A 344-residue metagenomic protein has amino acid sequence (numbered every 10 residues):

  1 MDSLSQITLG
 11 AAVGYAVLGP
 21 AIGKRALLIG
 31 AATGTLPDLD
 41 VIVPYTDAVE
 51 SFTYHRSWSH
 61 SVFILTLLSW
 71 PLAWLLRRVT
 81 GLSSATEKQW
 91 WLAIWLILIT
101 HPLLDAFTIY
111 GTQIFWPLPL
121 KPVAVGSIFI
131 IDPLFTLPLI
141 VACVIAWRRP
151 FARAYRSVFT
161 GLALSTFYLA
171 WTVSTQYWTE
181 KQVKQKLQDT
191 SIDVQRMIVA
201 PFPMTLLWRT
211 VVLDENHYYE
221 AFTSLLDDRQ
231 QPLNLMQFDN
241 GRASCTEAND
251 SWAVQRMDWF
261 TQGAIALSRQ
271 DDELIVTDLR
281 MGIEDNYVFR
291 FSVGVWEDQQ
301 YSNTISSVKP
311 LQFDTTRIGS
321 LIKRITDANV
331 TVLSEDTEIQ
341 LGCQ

Functional and structural regions predicted by a protein language model:
M1-K181, Q185-P201: N-terminal membrane-targeting hydrophobic helices
V194-Q195, P201-R209, L213-Q344: Extracytosolic and intramembrane catalytic regions of membrane-associated proteins in envelope/secretory systems
